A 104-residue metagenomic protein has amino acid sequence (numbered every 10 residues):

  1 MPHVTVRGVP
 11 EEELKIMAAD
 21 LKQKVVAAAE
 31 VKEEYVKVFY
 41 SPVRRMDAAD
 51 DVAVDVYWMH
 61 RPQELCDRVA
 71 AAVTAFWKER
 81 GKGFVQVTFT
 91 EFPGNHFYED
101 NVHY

Functional and structural regions predicted by a protein language model:
M1-Y104: Interaction-mediating elements
